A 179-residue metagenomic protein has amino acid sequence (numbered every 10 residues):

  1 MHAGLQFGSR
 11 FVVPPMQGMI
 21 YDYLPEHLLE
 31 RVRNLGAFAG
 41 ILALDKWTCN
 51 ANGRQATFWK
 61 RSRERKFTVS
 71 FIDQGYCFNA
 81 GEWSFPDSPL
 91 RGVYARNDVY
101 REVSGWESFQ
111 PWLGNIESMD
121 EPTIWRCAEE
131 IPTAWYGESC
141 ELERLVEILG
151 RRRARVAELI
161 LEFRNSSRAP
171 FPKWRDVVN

Functional and structural regions predicted by a protein language model:
M1-M16: Short, structured active-site "lid" loops
L5, S9, A37, V156-I160: Bulky hydrophobic/aromatic packing residues
F7-G8, G53, S70, I148: Generic structural signal for residues positioned in beta-strands
F7-R10, Y23-P25, G92, L113-E117: Short, functional N-terminal and low-complexity linear motifs
G18, L24, L28-R33, R101-G105 (+1 more regions): Residue-level signal for well-ordered alpha-helical segments
I20-W83: Conserved kinase catalytic-core segment
R61-N179: C-terminal catalytic region of ATP-dependent kinase domains
